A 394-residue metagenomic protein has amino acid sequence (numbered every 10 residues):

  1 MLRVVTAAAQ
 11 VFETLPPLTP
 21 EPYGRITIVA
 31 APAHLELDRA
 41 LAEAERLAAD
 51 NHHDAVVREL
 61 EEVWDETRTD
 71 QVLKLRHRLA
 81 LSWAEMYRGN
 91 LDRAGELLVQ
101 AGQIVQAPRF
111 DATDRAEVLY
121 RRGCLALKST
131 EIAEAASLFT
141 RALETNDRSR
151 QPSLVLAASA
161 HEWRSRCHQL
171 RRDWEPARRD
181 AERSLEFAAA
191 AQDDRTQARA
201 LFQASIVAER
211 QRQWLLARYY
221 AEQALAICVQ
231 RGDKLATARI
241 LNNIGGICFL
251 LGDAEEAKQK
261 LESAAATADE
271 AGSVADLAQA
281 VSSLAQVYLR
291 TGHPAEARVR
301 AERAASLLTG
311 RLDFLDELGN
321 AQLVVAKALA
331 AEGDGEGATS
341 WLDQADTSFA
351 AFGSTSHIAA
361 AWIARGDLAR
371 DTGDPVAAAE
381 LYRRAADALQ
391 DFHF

Functional and structural regions predicted by a protein language model:
M1-S153, A157, D371, Y382-F394: Flexible inter-repeat linkers and adjacent short helices within tandem amphipathic alpha-helical repeat scaffolds
A30-A31, T67-Q71, A107-D111, D147-P152 (+6 more regions): Short coil/turn linkers that connect adjacent helices within long alpha-helical scaffolds, especially alpha-solenoid
D38-N51, R76-N90, D114-E131, L156-R172 (+5 more regions): Tandem amphipathic alpha-helical repeat scaffolds
V56, E62-V63, A94, Q100-A101 (+16 more regions): Tetratricopeptide repeat
E222-A224, C228-G252, E256-A264, A275: Acidic, glycine-rich loop-and-beta core segments that form the ion-binding/anion-interacting portion of active sites
G252-F394: Helix-coil-helix junctions within alpha-helical repeat/solenoid scaffolds
